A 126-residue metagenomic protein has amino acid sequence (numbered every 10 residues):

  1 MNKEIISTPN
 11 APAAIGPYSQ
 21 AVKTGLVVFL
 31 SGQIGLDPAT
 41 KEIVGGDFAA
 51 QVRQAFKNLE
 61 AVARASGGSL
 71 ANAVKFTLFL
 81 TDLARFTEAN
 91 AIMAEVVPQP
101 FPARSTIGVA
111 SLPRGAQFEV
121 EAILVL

Functional and structural regions predicted by a protein language model:
N2-L126: Short, polar/acidic, helix-capping and beta-turn segments at strand->helix junctions that line the mouths
